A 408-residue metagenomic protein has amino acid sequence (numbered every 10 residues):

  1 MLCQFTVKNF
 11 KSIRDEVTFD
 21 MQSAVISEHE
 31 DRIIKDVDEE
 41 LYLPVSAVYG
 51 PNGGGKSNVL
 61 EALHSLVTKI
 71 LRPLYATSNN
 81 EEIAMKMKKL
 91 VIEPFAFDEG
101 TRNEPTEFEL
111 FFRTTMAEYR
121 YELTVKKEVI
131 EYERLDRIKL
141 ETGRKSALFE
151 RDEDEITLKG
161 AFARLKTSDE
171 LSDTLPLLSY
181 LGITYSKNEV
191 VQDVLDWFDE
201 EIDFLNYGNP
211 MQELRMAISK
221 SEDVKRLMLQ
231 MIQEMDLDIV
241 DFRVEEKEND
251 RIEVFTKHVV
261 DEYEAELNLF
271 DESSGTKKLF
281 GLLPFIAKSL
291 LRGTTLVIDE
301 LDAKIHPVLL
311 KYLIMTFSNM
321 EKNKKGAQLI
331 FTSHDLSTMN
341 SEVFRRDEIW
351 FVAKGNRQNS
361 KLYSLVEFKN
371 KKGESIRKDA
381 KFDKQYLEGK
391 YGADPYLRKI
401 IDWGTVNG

Functional and structural regions predicted by a protein language model:
M1-Q4, M315-G408: C-terminal lobe/lid and adjacent interdomain/linker elements of RecA-like ASCE P-loop ATPase modules
L2-T68: Pre-Walker A-like glycine/lysine-rich segment at the N-terminus of P-loop NTPase domains
K8, N206-D271, F382, Y391 (+3 more regions): Extended helical coiled-coil dimerization/tether regions that scaffold and oligomerize large DNA-maintenance assemblies
L41-L90, L279-F280, F285, T316: Phosphate-binding glycine-rich loops of NTP-binding sites
P44-Y49, K247-A287, L291, T295-V308: Conserved ABC ATPase signature
E93-D154, V352, S364-A380: P-loop NTPase motor core
M116-V244: Electropositive, glycine-dotted interaction segments that contact anionic polymers or phosphate-rich ligands
V308-M315: Conserved D-loop/post-Walker B switch-helix segment of ABC ATPase nucleotide-binding domains
